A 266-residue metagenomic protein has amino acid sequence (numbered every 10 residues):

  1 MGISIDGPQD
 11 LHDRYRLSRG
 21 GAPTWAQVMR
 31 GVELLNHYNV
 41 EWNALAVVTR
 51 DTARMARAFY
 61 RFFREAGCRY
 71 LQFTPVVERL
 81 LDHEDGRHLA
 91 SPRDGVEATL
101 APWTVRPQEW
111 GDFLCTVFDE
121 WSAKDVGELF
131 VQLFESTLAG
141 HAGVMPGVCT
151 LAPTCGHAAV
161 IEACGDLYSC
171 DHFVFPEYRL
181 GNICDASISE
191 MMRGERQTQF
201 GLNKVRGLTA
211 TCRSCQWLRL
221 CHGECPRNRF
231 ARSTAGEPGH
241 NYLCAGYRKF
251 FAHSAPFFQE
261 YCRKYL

Functional and structural regions predicted by a protein language model:
M1-G2, V28-V32: A conserved non-catalytic segment of reverse transcriptases and RNA-directed RNA polymerases corresponding to the late
M1-Q9: Conserved SAM/AdoMet-binding glycine-rich loop
R14-A26, E33, H37-T150, T154 (+3 more regions): Radical SAM enzyme [4Fe-4S]-AdoMet core and its adjacent flexible, acidic and glycine-rich loops/tails across
A163: A cytosolic small-molecule/anion-sensing beta-strand core signal
V174-L266: Flexible mid-to-C-terminal extensions adjoining Fe-S/redox cofactors in radical SAM and related proteins
